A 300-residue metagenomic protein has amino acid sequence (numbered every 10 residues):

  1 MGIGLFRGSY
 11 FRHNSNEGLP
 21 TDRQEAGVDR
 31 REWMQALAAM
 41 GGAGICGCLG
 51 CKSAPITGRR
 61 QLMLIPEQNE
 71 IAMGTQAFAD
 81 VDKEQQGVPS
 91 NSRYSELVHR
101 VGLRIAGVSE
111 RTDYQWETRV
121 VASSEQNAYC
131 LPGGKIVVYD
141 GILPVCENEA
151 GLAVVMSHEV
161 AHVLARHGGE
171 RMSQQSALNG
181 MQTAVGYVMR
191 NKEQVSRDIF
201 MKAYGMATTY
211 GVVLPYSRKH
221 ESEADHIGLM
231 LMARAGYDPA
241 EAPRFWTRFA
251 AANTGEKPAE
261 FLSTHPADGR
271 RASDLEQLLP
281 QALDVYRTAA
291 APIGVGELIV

Functional and structural regions predicted by a protein language model:
G2-V300: A Zn2+-metalloprotease active-site environment signal
